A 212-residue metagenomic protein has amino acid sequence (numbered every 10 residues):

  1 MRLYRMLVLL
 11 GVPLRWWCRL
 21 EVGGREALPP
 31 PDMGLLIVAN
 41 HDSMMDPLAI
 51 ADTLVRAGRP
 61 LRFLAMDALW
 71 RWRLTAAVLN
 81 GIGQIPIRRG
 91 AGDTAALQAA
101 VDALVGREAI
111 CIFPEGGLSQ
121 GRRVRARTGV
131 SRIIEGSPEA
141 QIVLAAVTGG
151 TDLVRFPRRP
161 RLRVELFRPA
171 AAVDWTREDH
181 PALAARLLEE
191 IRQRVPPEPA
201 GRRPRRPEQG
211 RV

Functional and structural regions predicted by a protein language model:
R2-Y4, L9-H41: Helix-to-loop junction immediately C-terminal to a conserved catalytic motif
G24, Q120-P181: A cross-family acyltransferase "interaction/gating" segment
P29-G90: Catalytic core of membrane glycerolipid acyltransferases/transacylases, capturing the structured, soluble-facing
G34-L36, A109-F113, Q141: Residue-level preference for the first positions of well-ordered beta-strands
T53, V78, D102, V130-G136: Hydrophobic/aromatic ligand-binding patch that stacks against planar heteroaromatic rings of cofactors or nucleotides
A77, Q84-E108: Helix-adjacent hinge/juxtasegments
A100-G106, L166-E198: A charged, well-structured terminal subsegment
A103-S131: Catalytic-site beta-strand/loop segments enriched in glycine and acidic/polar residues
